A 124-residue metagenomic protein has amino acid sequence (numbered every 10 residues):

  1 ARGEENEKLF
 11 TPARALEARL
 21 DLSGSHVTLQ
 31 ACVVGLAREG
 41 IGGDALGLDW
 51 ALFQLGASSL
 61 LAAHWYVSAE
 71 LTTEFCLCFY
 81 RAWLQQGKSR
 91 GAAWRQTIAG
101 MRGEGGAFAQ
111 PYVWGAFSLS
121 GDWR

Functional and structural regions predicted by a protein language model:
A1-R124: Catalytic cores of enzymes
